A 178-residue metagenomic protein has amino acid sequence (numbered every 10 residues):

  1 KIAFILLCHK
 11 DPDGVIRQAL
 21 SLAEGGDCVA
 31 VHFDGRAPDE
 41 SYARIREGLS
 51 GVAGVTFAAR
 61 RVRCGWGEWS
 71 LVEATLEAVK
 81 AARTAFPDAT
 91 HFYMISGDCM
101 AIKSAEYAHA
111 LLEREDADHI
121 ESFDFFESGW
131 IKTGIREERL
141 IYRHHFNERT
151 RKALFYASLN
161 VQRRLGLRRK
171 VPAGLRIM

Functional and structural regions predicted by a protein language model:
K1-M178: ER/Golgi luminal nucleotide-sugar-dependent glycosyltransferases, focusing on the catalytic module
